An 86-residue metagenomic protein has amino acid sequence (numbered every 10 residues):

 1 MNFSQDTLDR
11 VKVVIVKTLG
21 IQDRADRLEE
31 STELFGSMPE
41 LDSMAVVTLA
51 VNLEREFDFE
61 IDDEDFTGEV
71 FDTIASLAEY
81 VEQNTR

Functional and structural regions predicted by a protein language model:
M1-A25, E79-R86: Thiotemplate assembly-line natural product biosynthesis machinery
L28: Short alpha-helical DNA-recognition segment
S31-P39: N-terminal helix-turn-helix DNA-binding core of bacterial DNA-binding proteins
A45-V70: Phosphopantetheinylated carrier protein domains
V70, I74, A78-E79: Short, compact, well-ordered microdomains
